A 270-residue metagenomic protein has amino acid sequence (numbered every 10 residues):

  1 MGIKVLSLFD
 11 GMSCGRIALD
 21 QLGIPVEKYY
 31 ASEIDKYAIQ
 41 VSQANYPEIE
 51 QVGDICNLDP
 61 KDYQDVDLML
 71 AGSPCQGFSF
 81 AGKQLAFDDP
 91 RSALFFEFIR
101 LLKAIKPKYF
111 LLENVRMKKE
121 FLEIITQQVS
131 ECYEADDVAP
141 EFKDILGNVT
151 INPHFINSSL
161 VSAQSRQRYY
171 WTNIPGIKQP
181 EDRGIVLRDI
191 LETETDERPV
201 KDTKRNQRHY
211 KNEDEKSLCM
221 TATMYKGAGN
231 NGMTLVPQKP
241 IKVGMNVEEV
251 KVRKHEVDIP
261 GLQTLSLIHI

Functional and structural regions predicted by a protein language model:
G2-V5: Extreme N-terminal starter segment of soluble prokaryotic enzymes
F9-M12: Class I SAM-dependent methyltransferase "Motif I" SAM/SAH-binding loop
A18-E27: A short, Lys/Arg-enriched amphipathic alpha-helix followed by its capping loop at the start of a domain
D35: Conserved SAM/SAH-binding beta-strand->alpha-helix loop
S42: Conserved SAM-binding loop
E48-D54: Conserved SAM-binding strand-loop segment of SAM-dependent methyltransferases
L58-L68, C75-L267: Class I S-adenosyl-L-methionine
